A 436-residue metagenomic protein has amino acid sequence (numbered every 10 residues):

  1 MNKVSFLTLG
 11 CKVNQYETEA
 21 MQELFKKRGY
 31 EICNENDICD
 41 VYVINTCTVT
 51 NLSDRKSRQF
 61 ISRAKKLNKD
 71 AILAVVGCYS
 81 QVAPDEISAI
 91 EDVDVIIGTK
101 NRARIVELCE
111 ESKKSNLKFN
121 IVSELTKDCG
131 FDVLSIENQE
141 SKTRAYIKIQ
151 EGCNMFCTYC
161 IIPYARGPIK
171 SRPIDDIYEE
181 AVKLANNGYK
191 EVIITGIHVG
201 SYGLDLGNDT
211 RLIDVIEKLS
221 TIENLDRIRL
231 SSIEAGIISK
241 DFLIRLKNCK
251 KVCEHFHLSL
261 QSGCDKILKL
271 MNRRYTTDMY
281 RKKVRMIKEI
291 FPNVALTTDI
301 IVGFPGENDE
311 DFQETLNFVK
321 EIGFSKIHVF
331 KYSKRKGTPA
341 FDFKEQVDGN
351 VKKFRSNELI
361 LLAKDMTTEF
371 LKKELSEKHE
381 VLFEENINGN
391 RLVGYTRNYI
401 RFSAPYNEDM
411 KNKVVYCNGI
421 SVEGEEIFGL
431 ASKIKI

Functional and structural regions predicted by a protein language model:
M1-Y202, F256, D278-E289, Q313 (+4 more regions): Proteins enriched for Cys/Gly/acidic motifs involved in redox and nucleic-acid/cofactor modification
S53-R55, P168-D175, G203-D209, L270-R273 (+3 more regions): Short, solvent-exposed loop/turn segments at secondary-structure boundaries
L73-A74, V82-A83, I87, N186-D309 (+1 more regions): Conserved SAM/AdoMet-binding glycine-rich loop
E91-V93, S112-S115, T210-L212, L246-K247 (+2 more regions): Short, hinge-like loop/turn segments at secondary-structure boundaries
E140-T143, C153-M155, V252, S262 (+5 more regions): Short flexible coil/turn linkers enriched for glycine and charged/polar residues that connect secondary-structure
L258, D299, V319, I327 (+3 more regions): Hydrophobic, well-ordered secondary-structure elements that form the walls of internal hydrophobic environments
S325, T338-D342: Short glycine-rich, low-complexity segments
D342-I436: Terminal RNA-binding accessory module
